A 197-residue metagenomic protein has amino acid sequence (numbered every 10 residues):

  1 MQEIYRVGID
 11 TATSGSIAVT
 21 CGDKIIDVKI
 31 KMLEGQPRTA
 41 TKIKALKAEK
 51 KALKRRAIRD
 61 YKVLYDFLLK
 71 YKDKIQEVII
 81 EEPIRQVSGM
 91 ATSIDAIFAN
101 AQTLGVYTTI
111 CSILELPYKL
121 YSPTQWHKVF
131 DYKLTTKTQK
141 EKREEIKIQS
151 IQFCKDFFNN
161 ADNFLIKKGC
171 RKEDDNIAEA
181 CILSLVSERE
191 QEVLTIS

Functional and structural regions predicted by a protein language model:
M1-S197: Phosphate- and other anionic-substrate recognition elements at nucleic-acid/protein interfaces
